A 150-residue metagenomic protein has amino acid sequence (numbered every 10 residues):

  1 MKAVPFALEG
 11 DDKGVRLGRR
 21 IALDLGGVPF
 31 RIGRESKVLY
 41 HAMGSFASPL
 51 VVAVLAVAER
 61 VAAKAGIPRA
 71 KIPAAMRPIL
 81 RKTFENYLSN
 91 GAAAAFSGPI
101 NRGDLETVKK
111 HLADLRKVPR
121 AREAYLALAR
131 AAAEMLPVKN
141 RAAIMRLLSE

Functional and structural regions predicted by a protein language model:
M1-S89: Internal alpha-helical scaffold of NAD(P)-dependent oxidoreductase catalytic cores
R19, H111-L112, M145-L148: A generic alpha-helix structural signal
K37-H41, S48, A62, A70 (+6 more regions): A sequence-level detector of short, solvent-exposed, charge-rich linear segments
R69-M76, A121-L126, A143-R146: Acidic/histidine metal-binding catalytic segments
T83-R141: Interdomain hinge/lid region at the active-site interface of Rossmann-like NAD(P)-dependent oxidoreductases
V138-E150: Short, basic/aromatic-enriched C-terminal tail that caps enzymatic domains
